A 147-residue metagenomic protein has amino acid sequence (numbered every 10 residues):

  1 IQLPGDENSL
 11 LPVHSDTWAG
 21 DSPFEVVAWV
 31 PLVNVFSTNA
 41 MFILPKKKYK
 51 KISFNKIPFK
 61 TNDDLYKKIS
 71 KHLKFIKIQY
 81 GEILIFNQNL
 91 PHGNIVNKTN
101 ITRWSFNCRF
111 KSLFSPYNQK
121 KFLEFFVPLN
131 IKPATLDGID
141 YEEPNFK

Functional and structural regions predicted by a protein language model:
I1-N8: Long, hydrophobic, well-ordered secondary-structure blocks that form the structural core and pocket-lining surfaces
N8-I76, Q119: Catalytic core of non-heme Fe(II) oxygenases with the double-stranded beta-helix
Y49-K147: Conserved double-stranded beta-helix
